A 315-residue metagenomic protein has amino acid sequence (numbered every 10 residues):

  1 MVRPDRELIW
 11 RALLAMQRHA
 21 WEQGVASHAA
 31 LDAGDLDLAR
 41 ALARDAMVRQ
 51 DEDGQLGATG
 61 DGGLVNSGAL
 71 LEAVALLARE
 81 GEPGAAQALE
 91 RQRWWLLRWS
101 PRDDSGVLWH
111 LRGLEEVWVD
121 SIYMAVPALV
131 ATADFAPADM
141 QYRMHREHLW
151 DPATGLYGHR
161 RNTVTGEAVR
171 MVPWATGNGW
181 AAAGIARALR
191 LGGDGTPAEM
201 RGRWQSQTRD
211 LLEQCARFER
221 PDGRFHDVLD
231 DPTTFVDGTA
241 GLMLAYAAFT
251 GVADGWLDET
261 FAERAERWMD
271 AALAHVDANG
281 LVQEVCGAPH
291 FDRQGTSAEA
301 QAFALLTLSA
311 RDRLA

Functional and structural regions predicted by a protein language model:
M1-G24, A29-A78, P83-W95, W99-D103 (+2 more regions): CBM-like carbohydrate-recognition segments
R3-L14, H28, A41-R44, L56 (+9 more regions): His/Met- and acidic-residue-enriched segments that coordinate or traffic transition-metal cofactors and support
R18, V117-S121, P137, V169-A181 (+4 more regions): Short, contiguous, pocket-lining structural segments that sit at or immediately flank catalytic/ligand-binding sites
A41, R91, M140, R203-D210 (+1 more regions): A non-catalytic, amphipathic alpha-helix used as a structural packing/dimerization or gating element in enzyme scaffolds
R49, W99, D103, H148-A153 (+5 more regions): A short secondary-structure junction motif
R49-N162, M171: Extended ligand-binding groove/face enriched in aromatic
E80, T132-A136, A188-G202, G251-E259: Inter-helical turn/loop segments and adjacent helix faces that build the functional surface of alpha-helical bundle
A182-L229: Oxyanion-binding "anion nests"
